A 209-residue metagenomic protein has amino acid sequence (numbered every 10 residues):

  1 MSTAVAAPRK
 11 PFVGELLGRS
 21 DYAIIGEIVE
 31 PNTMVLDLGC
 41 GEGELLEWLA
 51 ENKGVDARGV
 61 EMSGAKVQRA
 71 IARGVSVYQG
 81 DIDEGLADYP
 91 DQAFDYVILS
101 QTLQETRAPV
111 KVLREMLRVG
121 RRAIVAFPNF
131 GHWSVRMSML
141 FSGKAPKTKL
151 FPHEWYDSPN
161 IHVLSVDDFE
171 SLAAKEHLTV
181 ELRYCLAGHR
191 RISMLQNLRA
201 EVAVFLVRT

Functional and structural regions predicted by a protein language model:
A4-L17: Class I SAM-dependent methyltransferase Rossmann-like catalytic core, especially the SAM/SAH-binding loop
L16-N32: Conserved alpha-helix/loop element of class I SAM-dependent methyltransferases that forms part of the SAM/SAH-binding
L38: Conserved beta-strand/loop positions that form the S-adenosyl-L-methionine
E42: Conserved SAM/SAH-binding loop
W48-G85: Class I SAM-dependent methyltransferase SAM/SAH-binding core
Y96-R107: A short SAM/SAH-binding and catalytic strip from SAM-dependent methyltransferases
K111-E115, R122-T209: S-adenosyl-L-methionine-dependent methyltransferase catalytic module, highlighting the catalytic core
